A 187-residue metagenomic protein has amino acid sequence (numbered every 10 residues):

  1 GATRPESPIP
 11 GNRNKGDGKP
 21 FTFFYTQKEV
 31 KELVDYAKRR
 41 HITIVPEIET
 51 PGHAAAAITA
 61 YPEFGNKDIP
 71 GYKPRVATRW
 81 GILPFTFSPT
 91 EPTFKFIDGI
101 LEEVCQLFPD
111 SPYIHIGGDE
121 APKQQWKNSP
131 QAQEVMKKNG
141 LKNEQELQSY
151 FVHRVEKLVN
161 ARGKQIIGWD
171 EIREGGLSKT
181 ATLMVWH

Functional and structural regions predicted by a protein language model:
G1-Y113, R154, L158: Feature activates predominantly on carbohydrate-active enzymes
A37, I44-I48, I114-I116, I166-G168 (+1 more regions): Hydrophobic faces of well-ordered beta-strands that scaffold small-molecule active sites in alpha/beta enzyme cores
I48-A54, E120-P122, I172-E174, H187: Active-site-proximal loop/turn and secondary-structure-junction residues that shape catalytic pockets, frequently
A55-Y61, Q125-Q131, L177-S178: Histidine/acidic-residue-rich catalytic or RNA/ligand-binding cores of hydrolases and nuclease-related proteins
Y61, P84, G118, K123 (+1 more regions): Generic secondary-structure boundary/loop-capping signal
P74, P92-I97, G117, P122-L141 (+1 more regions): Conserved N-terminal glycine/acidic-rich loop preference
P130-H187: Catalytic-core regions of glycoside hydrolase
